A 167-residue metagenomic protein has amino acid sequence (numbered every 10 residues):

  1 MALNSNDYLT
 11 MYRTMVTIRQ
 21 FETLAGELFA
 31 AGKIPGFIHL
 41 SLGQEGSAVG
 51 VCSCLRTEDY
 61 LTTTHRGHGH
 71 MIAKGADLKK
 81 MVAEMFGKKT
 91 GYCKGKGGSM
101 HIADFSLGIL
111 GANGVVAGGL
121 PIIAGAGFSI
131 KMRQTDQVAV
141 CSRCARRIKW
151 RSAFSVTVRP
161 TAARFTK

Functional and structural regions predicted by a protein language model:
M1-S47: Conserved acidic/glycine
T23, K33-K167: Cofactor-binding active-site loop characterized by glycine-rich and histidine/acidic residues
